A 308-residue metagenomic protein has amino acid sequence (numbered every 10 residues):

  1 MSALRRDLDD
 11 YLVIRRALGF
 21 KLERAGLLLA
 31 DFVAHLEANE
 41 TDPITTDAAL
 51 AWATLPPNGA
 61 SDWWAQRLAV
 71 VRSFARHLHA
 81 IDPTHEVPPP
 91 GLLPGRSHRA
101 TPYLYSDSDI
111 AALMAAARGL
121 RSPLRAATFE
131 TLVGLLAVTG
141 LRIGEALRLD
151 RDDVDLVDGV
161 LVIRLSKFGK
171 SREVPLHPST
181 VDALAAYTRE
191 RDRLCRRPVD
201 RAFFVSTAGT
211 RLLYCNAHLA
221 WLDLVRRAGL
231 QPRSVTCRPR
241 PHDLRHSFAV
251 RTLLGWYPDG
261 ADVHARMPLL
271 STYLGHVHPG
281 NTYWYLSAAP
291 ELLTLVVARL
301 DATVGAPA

Functional and structural regions predicted by a protein language model:
M1-A308: Conserved catalytic core of the tyrosine transesterase superfamily
